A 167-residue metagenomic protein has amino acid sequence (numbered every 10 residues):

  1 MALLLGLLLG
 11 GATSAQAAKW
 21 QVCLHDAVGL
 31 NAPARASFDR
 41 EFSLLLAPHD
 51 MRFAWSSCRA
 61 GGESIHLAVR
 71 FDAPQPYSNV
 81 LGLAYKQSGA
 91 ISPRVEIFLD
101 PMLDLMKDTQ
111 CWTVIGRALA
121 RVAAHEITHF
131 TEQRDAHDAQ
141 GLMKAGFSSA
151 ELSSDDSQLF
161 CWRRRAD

Functional and structural regions predicted by a protein language model:
M1-G11: Bacterial N-terminal signal peptides
A17-R35: Fold-level signature of zinc-dependent metallopeptidase catalytic domains
Q21, D50-R52, L142: Residues at or immediately flanking beta-strands
V22, S57-R59, F160-W162: Sequence contexts marking disulfide-bonded cysteines in secreted/extracellular proteins
H25, F98-M102, G146: Generic beta-structure capping elements
A32-F130: Metzincin-family zinc-dependent endopeptidase catalytic domain
E126-L142: Catalytic Zn2+-binding segment of zinc metalloproteases
A136, L142-D167: Post-HExxH zinc-binding segment in Zn-dependent metallohydrolases
